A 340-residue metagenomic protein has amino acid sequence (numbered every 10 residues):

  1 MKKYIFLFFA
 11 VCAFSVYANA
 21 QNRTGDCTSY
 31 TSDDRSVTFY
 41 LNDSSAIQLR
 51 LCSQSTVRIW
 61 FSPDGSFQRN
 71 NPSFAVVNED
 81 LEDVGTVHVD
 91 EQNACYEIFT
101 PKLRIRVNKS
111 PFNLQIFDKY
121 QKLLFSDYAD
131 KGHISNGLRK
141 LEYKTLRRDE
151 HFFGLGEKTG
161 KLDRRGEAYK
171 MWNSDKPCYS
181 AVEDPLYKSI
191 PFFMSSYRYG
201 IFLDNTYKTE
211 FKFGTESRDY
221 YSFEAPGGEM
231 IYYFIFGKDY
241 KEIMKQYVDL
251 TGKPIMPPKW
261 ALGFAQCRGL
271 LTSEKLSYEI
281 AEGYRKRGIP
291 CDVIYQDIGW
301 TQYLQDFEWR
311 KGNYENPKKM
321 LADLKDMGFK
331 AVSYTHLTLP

Functional and structural regions predicted by a protein language model:
Y4-A13: Sec-dependent N-terminal signal peptides
N19-A261, C267-G269, S273-L276, I280-E282 (+6 more regions): N-terminal accessory segment at the very beginning of proteins
R285, K325: Anion (oxyanion) recognition and catalysis
P290, K330: Residue-level detector of anion-binding/catalytic polar loops
Y303-D306: Extracytoplasmic/secreted cell-surface and envelope-processing proteins
T335-P340: Conserved small/polar residues in nucleotide/adenosyl-binding loops
